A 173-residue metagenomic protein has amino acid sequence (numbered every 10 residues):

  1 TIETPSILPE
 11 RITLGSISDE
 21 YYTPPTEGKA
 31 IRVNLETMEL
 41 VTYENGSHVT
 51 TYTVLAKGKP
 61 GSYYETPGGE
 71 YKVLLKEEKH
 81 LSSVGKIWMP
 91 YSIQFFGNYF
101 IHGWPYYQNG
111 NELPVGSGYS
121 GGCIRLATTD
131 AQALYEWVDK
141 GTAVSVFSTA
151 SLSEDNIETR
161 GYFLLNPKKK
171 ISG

Functional and structural regions predicted by a protein language model:
I7, E65-G68, E77-G173: Exported/periplasmic cell-wall-interacting domains
I7-N111: Gly/Pro-biased beta-strand-loop elements
